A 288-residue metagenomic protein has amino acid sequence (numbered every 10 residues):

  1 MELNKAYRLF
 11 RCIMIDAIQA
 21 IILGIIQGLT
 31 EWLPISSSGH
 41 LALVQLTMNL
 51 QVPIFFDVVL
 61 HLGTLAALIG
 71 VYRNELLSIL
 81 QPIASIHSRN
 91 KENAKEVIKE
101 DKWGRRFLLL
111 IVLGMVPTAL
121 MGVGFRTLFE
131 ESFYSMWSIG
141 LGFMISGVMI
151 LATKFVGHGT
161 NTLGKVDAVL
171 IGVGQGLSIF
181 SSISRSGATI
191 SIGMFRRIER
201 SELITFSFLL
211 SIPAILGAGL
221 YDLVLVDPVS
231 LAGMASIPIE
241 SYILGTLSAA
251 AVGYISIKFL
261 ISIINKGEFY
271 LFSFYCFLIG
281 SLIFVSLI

Functional and structural regions predicted by a protein language model:
E2-I288: Multi-pass membrane proteins that catalyze or facilitate reactions on polyprenyl-/lipid-phosphate substrates and their
